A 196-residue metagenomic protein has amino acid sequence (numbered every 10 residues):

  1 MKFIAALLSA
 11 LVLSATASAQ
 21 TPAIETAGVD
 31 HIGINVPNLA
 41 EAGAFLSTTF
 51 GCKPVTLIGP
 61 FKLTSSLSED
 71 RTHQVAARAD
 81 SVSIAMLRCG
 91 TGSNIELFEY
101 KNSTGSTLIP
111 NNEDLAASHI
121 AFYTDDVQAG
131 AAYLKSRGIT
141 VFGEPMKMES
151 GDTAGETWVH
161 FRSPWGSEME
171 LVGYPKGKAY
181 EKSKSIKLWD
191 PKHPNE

Functional and structural regions predicted by a protein language model:
A5-A15: Bacterial N-terminal signal peptides
S18-E25, T56-I58, I95, F122 (+1 more regions): Vicinal oxygen chelate
I24, N35-G92, A129, S136 (+2 more regions): Core segments of cupin and vicinal oxygen chelate
V29-P37, V82-E99, L108-R137, T157-R162 (+1 more regions): Vicinal oxygen chelate
K62, N102, P175-G177: A short acidic/small-residue loop/turn micro-motif
T64-S68, S103-L108: A short, acidic/glycine-rich surface segment
S106-P110, Y180-S183: A short, polar/proline- and glycine-enriched secondary-structure boundary/capping micro-motif
